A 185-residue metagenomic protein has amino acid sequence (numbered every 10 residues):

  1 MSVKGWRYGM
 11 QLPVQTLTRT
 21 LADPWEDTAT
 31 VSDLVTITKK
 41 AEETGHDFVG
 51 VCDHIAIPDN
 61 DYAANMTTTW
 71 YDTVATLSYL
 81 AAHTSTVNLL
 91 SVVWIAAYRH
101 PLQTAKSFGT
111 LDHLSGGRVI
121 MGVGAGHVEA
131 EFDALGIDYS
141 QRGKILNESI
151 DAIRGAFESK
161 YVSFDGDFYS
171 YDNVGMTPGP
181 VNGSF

Functional and structural regions predicted by a protein language model:
M1-H83, G183-S184: N-terminal beta1-alpha1-beta2 module of alpha/beta enzyme domains
S2-W6, S91, A97-F185: Internal, glycine-rich beta/alpha segment that forms the wall or movable "lid" of small-molecule/cofactor binding
G45, S85, S115-G117: Active-site-proximal glycine-rich helix-loop-beta segment
V49, N88, G122: Paired acidic/hydrophobic, glycine-rich loop segments that form the ligand-binding mouth/hinge of periplasmic-binding
Y62, D72, W94-I95, H100: Alpha-helix initiation/capping motif
A75-T84, R118-I120, S149-I150: Short, basic, helix/turn surface patches
T84-V92: Conserved catalytic cysteine-centered active-site region of acyl-thioester-dependent Claisen-condensing enzymes
